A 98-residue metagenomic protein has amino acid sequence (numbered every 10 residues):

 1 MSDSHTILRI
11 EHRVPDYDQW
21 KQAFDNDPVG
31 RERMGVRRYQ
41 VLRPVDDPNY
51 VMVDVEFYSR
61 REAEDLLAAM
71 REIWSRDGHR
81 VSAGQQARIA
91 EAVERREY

Functional and structural regions predicted by a protein language model:
M1-T6, M34-M52, S75-Y98: Glycine-rich beta-strand-turn "strand-cap" elements at beta-sheet edges
H5-R13, Q40-M70: Short, well-ordered beta-strand segments in beta-rich or mixed alpha/beta enzyme and ligand-binding folds
P15-Y39, R71-S75: Short amphipathic alpha-helical segments
D16-D18, S59-R61, V93: Residues that cap or initiate secondary-structure elements
A23, A63, A68-A69, A83 (+1 more regions): A sequence-composition feature that detects small, non-aromatic residues
D25-E32, D47, Y58, D65 (+1 more regions): Amphipathic alpha-helical interaction segments
